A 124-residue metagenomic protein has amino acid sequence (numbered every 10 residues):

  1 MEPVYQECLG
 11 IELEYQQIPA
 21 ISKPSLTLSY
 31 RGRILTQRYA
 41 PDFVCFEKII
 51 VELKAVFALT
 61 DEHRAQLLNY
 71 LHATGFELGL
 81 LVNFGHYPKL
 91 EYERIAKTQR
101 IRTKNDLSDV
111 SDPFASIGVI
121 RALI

Functional and structural regions predicted by a protein language model:
M1, Y15, I34-T36: Nucleic-acid endonuclease domains
M1-E2, Q6, G10: Nuclease catalytic cores
E14-G32: A short acidic/basic microdomain associated with nuclease active sites
A20, P41-L59, Y70: Conserved catalytic cores of phosphodiester-cleaving nucleases, focusing on short active-site segments
I34, R38, V44-C45, T98: N-terminal, polar/charged subdomain of small-to-medium soluble alpha/beta proteins
K54-N105, D109-V110, I117: Nucleic-acid nuclease catalytic cores
I120-L123: Short, intrinsically disordered C-terminal tails of secreted or membrane-associated proteins
